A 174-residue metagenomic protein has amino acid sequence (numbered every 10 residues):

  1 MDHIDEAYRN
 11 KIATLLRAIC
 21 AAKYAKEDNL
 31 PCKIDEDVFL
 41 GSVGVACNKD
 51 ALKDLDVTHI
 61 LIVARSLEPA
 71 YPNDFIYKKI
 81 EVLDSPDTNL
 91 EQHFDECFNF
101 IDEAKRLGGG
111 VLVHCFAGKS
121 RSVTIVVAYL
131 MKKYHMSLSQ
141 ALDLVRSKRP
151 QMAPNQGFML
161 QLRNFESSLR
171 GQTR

Functional and structural regions predicted by a protein language model:
M1-K78, V82-E96, P150-R174: Cys-based phosphatase fold recognition centered on the PTP superfamily
E96-S137, L142-L144: Catalytic cysteine-centered active loop of the rhodanese-like fold, especially the PTP/DSP P-loop
